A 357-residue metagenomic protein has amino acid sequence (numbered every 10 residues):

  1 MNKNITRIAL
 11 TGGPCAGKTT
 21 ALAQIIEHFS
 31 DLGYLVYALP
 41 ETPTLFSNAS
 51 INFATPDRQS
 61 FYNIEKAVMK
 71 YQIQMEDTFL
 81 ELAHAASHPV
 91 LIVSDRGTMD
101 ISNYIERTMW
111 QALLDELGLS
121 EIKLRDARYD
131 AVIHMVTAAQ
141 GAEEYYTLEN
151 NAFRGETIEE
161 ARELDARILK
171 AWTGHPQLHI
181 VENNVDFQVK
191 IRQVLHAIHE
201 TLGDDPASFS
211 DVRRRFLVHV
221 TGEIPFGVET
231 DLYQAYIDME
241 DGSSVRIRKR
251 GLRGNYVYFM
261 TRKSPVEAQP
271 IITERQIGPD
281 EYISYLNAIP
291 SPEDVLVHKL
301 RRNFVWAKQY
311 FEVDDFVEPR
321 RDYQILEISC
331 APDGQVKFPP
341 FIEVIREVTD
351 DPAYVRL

Functional and structural regions predicted by a protein language model:
P14: The conserved Walker
K18: Conserved lysine of the Walker
A21: Hydrophobic positions on the alpha1 helix immediately C-terminal to the Walker A/P-loop
I26-Y71: Conserved substrate/cofactor phosphate-moiety recognition/catalytic segment in nucleotide-dependent phosphotransferases
K66-D126: Glycine-rich phosphate-binding loop used to anchor ATP phosphates in small-molecule kinases, encompassing both
Y104, T108-K170: A glycine- and Lys/Arg-enriched "phosphate-lid" helix/loop adjacent to the NTP-binding pocket of small-molecule kinases
F153-E156, H175-Q193: Phosphate-binding beta-loop-alpha motif at adenosine-nucleotide cofactor sites
Q188-V189, H196-L357: Phosphate-end processing signature that detects enzymes handling 5′-triphosphorylated RNA and polyphosphate
